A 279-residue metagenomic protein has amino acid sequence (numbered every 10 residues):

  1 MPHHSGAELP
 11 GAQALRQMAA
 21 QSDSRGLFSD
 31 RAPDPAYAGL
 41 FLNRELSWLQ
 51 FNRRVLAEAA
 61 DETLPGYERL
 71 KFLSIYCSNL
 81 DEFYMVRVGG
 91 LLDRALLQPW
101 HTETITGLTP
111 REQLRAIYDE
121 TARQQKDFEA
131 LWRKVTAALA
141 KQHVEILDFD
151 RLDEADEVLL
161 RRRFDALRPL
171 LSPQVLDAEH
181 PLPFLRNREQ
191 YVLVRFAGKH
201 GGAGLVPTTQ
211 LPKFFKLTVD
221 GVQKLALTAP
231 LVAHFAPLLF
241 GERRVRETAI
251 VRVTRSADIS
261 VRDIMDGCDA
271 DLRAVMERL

Functional and structural regions predicted by a protein language model:
P2-H3, P10-L279: N-terminal non-catalytic structural scaffold regions of very large proteins
